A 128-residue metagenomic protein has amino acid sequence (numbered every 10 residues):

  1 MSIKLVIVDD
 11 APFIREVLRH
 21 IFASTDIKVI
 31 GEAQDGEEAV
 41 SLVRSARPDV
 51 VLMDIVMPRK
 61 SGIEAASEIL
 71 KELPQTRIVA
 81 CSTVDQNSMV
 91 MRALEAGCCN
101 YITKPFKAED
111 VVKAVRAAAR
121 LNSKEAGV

Functional and structural regions predicted by a protein language model:
P12-G31: Two-component/phosphorelay signaling modules centered on CheY-like receiver
D35-E38, S61-A65: Acidic catalytic/metal-coordinating carboxylates
A46-L52: Active-site beta3 strand of CheY-like receiver
M57: Receiver (REC) domain active-site loop signature in two-component systems and cognate sites in sensor histidine kinases
S88, F106-R116: C-terminal output helix
